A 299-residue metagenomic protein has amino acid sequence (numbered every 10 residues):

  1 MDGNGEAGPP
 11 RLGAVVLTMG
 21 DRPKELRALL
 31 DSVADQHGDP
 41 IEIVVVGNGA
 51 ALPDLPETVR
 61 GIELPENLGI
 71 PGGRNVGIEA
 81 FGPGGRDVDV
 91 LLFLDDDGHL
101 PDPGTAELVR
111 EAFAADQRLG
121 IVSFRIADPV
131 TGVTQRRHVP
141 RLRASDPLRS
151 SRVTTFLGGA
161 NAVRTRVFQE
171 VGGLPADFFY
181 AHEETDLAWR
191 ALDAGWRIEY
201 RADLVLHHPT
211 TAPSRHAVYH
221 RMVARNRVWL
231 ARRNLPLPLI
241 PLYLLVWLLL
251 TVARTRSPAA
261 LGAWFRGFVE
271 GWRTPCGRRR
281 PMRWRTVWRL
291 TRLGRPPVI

Functional and structural regions predicted by a protein language model:
M1-S32: N-proximal low-complexity "stem/linker" segments adjacent to membrane-targeting elements
D31-P40: Short, acidic, metal-binding catalytic loop of nucleotide-sugar glycosyltransferases
L64-P83: Glycine-rich, basic loop-to-helix element that forms the pyrophosphate-binding segment of sugar-nucleotide handling
R86-H99: Short beta-strand-to-loop acidic/aromatic patch adjacent to the donor-nucleotide binding site
H99, P103-T134: Conserved donor NDP-sugar-binding/catalytic core segment of glycosyltransferases
D128, S145-V163, T185, R215: A recurrent flexible, glycine/aromatic-enriched loop bordering the glycosyltransferase active site that acts as
T155-V163, V167-G172, D177-V205: A short, conserved alpha-helix in the catalytic core of glycosyltransferases
M222, L237-I299: Non-catalytic, C-terminal membrane-associated alpha-helical segments of glycosyltransferases
